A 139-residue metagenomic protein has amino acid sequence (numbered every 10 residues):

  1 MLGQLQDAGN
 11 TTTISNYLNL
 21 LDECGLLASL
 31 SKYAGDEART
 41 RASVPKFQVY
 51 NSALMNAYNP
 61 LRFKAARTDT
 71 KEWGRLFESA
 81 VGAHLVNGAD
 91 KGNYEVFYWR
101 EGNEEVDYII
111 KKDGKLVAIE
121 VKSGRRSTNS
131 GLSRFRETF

Functional and structural regions predicted by a protein language model:
M1-L116: Accessory nucleic acid-recognition modules appended to NTPase machines
G114-R126: Active-site ExK catalytic segment of metal-dependent nucleases
S123-F139: Catalytic cores of nucleic-acid endonucleases
